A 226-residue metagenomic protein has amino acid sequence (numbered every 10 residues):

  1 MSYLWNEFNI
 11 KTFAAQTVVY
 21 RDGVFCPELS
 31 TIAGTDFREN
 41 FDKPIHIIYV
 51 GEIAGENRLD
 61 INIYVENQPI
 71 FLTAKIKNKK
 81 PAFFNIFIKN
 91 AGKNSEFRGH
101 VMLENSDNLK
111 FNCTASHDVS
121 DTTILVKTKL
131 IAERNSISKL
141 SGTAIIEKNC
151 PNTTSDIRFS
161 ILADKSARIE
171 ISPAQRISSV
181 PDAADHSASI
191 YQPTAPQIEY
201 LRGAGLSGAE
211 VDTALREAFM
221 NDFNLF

Functional and structural regions predicted by a protein language model:
S2-G208, A214-F226: Conserved beta-strand/loop scaffold segments within soluble protein domains that form the structured core and edges
